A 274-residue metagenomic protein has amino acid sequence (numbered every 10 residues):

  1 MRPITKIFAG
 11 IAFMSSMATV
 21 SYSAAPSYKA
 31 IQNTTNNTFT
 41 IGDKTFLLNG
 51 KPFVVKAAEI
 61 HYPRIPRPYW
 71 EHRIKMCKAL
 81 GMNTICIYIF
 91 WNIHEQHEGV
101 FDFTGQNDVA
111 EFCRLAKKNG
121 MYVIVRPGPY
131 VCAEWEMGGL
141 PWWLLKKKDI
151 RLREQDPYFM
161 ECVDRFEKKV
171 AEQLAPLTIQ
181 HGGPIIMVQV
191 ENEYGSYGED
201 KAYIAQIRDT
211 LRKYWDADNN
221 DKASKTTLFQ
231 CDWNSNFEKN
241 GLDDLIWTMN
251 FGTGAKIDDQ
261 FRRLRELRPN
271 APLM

Functional and structural regions predicted by a protein language model:
A9-T19: Bacterial N-terminal signal peptides
A24-T84, R114: N-terminal carbohydrate-binding accessory modules
K51, Y88-V100, G105, A133-Y158 (+1 more regions): Aromatic- and acidic-residue-enriched carbohydrate-binding clefts of CAZyme catalytic domains
V54-K56, G81-N83, K117-V123, I179-I186 (+4 more regions): Short, well-ordered coil/turn segments that N-cap beta-strands
Y69-E136, R208-K213, T226: Aromatic-lined substrate-binding rim segments of carbohydrate-active enzymes
G105-V125, K148-I185: An active-site-proximal structural segment forming one wall of the substrate-binding cleft that immediately precedes
F159-D244: Active-site neighborhood of glycoside hydrolase catalytic domains
E238-M274: Glycoside hydrolase catalytic-domain groove-lining segments
